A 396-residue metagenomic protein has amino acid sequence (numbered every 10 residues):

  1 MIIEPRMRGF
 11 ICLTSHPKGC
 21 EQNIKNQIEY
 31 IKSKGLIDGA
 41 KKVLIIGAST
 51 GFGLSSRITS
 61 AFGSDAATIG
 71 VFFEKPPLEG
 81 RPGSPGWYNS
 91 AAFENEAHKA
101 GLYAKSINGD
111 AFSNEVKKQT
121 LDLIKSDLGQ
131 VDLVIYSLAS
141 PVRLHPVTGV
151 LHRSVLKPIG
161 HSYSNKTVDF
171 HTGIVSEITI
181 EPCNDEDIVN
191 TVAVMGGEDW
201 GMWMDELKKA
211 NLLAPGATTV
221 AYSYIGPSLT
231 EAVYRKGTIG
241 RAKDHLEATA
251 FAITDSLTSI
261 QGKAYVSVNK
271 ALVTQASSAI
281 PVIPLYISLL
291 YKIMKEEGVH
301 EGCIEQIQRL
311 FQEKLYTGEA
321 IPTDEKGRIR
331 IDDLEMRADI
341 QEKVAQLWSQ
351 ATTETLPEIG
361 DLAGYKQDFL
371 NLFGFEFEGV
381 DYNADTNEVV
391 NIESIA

Functional and structural regions predicted by a protein language model:
I2-K25, H98-K99, L229-A396: NAD(P)H-dependent oxidoreductase Rossmann-fold/reductase module
G35-F73, P77: Canonical Rossmann dinucleotide-binding motif of NAD(H)/NADP(H)-dependent dehydrogenases/reductases, specifically
I46, V131-A139, L151, T218-S223: Rossmann-fold scaffold of SDR-type NAD(P)-dependent oxidoreductases
G47-L54, F112-N114, A139-R143, I225-L229: Gly/Ser/Thr-rich loops at beta-strand to alpha-helix junctions that form or flank small-molecule/cofactor-binding
D65-K105, D110: Glycine-rich phosphate-binding loop and adjoining beta1-alpha1-beta2 segment of Rossmann-like nucleotide-binding folds
N108-T120: The beta1-alpha1 cofactor-binding region of Rossmann-like NAD(H)/NADP(H)-dependent oxidoreductases
Q119-T148: A glycine-rich helix->loop->beta "capping" turn within Rossmann-like NAD(P)(H)-dependent oxidoreductase domains
R153-G262, V268-Y291: Catalytic loop of short-chain dehydrogenase/reductase
